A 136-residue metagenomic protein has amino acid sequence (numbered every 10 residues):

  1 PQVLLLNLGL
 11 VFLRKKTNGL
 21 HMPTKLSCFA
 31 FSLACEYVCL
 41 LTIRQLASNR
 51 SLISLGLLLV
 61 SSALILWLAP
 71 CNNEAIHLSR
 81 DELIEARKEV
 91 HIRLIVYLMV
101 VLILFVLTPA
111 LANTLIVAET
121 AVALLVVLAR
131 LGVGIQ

Functional and structural regions predicted by a protein language model:
Q2-G19, K25-C35: Alpha-helical membrane segments and adjacent membrane-interface helices in multi-pass membrane proteins
G9-H21, P70-H77, V126-I135: C-terminal ends of transmembrane helices
M22-A34, S51-L58, D81-K88: Cytoplasmic-side transmembrane-helix entry/capping segments in multi-pass membrane proteins
V38-N49, L94-L111: Hydrophobic alpha-helical transmembrane segments in multi-pass integral membrane proteins
S48-L64, A118: Alpha-helical transmembrane segments
V60-E74: Membrane-water interface of transmembrane alpha-helices
N72-V96: Membrane-helix boundary/juxtamembrane motif in polytopic membrane proteins
I84-E89, L98-Q136: Glycine-rich, aromatic-bearing surface loops/beta-hairpins
